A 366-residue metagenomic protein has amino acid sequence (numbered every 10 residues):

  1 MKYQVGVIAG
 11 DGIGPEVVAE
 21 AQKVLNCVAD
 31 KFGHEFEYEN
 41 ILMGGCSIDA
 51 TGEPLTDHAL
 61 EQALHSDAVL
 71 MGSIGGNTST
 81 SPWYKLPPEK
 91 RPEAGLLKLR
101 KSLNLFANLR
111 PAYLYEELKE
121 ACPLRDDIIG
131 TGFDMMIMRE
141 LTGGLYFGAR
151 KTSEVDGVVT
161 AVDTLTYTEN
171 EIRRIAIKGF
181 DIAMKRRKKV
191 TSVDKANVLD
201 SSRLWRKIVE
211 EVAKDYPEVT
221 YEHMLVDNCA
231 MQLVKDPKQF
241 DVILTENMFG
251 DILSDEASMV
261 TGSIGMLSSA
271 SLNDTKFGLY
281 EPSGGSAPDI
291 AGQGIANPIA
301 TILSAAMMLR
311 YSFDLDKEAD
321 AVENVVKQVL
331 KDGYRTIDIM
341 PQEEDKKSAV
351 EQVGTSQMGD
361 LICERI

Functional and structural regions predicted by a protein language model:
M1-V5: Extreme N-terminal starter segment of soluble prokaryotic enzymes
G6-K23, V28-A29, V155-D227, Q239: Glycine-rich phosphate/diphosphate-binding loop of Rossmann-like nucleotide-binding domains
D11-G14, D67, M138, G179 (+4 more regions): Buried hydrophobic positions in well-ordered alpha/beta secondary-structure cores of metabolic enzymes
N26, D30-H34, H65-A68, K101-N108 (+9 more regions): Generic secondary-structure signature for well-ordered alpha-helical cores
G33-D57, M231-L233: N-terminal beta-loop-helix "entrance" segment that forms/cooperates in small-molecule cofactor or anionic ligand
G45-I48, V234-Y334: Glycine-rich phosphate/nucleotide-binding loop
D49-V162, M248-G250: N-terminal glycine-rich phosphate/adenylate-binding segment common to multiple enzyme folds
L141-G143, F147-R186, V190, A196-V198 (+2 more regions): Glycine-rich phosphate/pyrophosphate-binding loop and the adjoining helix
